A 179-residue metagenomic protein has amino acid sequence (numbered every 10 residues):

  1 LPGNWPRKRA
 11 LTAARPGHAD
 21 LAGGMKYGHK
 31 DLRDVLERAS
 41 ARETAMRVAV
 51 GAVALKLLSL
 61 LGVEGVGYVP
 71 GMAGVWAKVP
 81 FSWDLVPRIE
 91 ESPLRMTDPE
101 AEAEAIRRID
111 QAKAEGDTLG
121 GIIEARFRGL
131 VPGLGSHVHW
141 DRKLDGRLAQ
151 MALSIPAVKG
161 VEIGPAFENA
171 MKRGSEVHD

Functional and structural regions predicted by a protein language model:
L1-A22: Glycine-rich, N-terminal phosphate-binding loop and its surrounding beta-alpha-beta segment
L1-N4, M72, L130, A166: Generic structural motif
K8, I109-A114, L148-Q150: Intrinsically disordered, low-complexity boundary segments flanking structured domains
P16, D20, Y27, P156 (+1 more regions): Residue-level signal for pocket-adjacent positions within structured domains
H18, R38, A52, V161 (+1 more regions): Gly/Ser/Thr-rich helix-start
D20, D31-D34, D145: Acidic side chains
M25-S136, W140: Glycine-rich, mobile lid/loop segments that gate access to catalytic sites or pores
G116-D179: Glycine-rich anion/phosphate-binding loop at the beta-strand->alpha-helix junction
